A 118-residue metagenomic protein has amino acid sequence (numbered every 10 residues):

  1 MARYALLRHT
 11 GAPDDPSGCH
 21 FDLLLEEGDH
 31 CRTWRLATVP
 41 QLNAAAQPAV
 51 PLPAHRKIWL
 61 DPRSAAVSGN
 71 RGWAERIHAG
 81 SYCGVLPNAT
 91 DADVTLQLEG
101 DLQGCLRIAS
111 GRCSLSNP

Functional and structural regions predicted by a protein language model:
M1-P118: A charge-rich, low-complexity, intrinsically flexible signal that marks solvent-exposed coils, linkers, repeats
